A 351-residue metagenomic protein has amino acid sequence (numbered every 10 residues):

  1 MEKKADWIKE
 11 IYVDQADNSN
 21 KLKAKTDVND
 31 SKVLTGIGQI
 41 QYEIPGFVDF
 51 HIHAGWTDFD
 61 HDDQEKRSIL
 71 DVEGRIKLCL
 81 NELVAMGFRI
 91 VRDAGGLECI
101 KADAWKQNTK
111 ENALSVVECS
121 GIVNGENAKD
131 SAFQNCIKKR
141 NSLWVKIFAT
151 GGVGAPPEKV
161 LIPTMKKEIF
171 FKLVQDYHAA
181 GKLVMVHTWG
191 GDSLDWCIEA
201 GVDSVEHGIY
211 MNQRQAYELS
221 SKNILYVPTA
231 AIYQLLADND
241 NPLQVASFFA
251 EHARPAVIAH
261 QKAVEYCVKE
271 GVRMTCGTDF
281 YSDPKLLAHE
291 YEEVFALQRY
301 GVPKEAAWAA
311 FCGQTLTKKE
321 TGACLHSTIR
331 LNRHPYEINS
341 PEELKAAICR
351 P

Functional and structural regions predicted by a protein language model:
M1-E43, T328, E342: N-terminal metal-binding scaffold of metallo-dependent hydrolase/deaminase domains
L34-Y42, A102-K110, K129-S142, M211-L225 (+1 more regions): Short amphipathic alpha-helices and their capping/turn segments at secondary-structure boundaries
Q41-Q107: Metal-associated gating/positioning segment near the N- to mid-region
E73-L80, A128-R140, W189-S193: Short, acidic/polar
R75-A102, A113-V123, S142-A155, L183 (+2 more regions): Divalent metal-dependent hydrolysis catalytic cores, especially in the metallo-beta-lactamase
G121-K172: Active-site gating/metal-coordination segments in enzymes
P156-K262, E270-T275, F280-S282, G301-P303 (+1 more regions): Active-site core of metal-dependent hydrolases
A179, Q244, F248, V257-E343 (+1 more regions): His/Asp/Glu-enriched, well-ordered alpha-helical/loop segment that forms or immediately abuts the divalent-metal
